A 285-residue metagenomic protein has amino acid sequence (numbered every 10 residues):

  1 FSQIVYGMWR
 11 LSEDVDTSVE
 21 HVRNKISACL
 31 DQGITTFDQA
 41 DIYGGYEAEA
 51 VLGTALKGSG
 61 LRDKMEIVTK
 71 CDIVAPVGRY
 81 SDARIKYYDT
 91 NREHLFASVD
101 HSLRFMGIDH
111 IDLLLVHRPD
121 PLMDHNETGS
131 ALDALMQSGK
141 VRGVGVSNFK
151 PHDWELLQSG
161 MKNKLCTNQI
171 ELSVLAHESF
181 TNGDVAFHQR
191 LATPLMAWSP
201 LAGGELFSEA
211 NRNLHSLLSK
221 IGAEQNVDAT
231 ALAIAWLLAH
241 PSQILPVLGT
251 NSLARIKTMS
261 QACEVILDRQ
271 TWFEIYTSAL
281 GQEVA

Functional and structural regions predicted by a protein language model:
F1-D14, V68-K86, L115: N-terminal small/glycine-rich loop or linker at the start of catalytic domains across soluble metabolic enzymes
F1-M65: N-terminal binding-site loop/beta-alpha segment at the start of enzyme catalytic domains that lines or forms
Q3, D38, R62-M65, T69 (+4 more regions): Short acidic capping loops at alpha-helix termini that bridge into adjacent secondary structure
D16-C29, T90-M106, H152-E155, F180-G183: Short, acidic/polar
T17-H21, E47, V51, A83-H94 (+3 more regions): Alpha-helix N-cap and loop-to-helix initiation/capping positions
D31, A55-D63, L103-G107, M136 (+2 more regions): Acidic (Asp/Glu)-rich catalytic clusters
L103-P121: Active-site groove signature of glycoside hydrolases
P119-A285: Beta/alpha (TIM)-barrel catalytic core signal, keyed to glycine-rich beta->alpha loops juxtaposed to Asp/Glu that bind
